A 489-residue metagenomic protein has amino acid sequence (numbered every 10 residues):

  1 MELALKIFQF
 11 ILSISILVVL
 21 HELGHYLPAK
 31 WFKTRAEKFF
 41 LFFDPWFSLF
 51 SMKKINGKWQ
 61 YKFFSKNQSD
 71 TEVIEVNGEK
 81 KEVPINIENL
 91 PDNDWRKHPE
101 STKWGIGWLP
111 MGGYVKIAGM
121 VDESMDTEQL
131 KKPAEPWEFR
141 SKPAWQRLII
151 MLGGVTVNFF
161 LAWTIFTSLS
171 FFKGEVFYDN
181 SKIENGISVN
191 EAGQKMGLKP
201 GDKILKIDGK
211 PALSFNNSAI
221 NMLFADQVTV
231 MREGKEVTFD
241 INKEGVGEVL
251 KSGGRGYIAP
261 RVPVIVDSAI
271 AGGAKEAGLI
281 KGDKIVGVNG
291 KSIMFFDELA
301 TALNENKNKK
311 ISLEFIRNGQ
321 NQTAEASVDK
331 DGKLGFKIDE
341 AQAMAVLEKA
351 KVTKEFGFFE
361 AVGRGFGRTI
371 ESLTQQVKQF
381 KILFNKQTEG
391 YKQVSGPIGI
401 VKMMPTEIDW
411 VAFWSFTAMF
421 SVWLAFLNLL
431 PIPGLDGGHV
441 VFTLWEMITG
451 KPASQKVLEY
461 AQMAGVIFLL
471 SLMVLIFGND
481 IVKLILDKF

Functional and structural regions predicted by a protein language model:
E2, K132-W145, G254-G287, K291-F426 (+2 more regions): Functional transmembrane alpha-helices
L3-L130, L427-T449: Small-residue-rich helix-interface/hinge motifs
Q9-S13, V19-L20, W31-K33, K38 (+3 more regions): Internal alpha-helical transmembrane segments
Y61-Q68, G465-I485, F489: Primarily interfacial, aromatic-capped hydrophobic alpha-helices that serve as membrane anchors
M120-E123, T127, I187-G245, N289: Juxtamembrane extramembrane loops of integral membrane proteins
I150-E184, N217-S268, S312-E314, T323-A350 (+1 more regions): PDZ/PDZ-like peptide-tail recognition elements
T164-F172, A425, L429, M473-D480: Hydrophobic membrane-targeting alpha-helices
L169-L213, G253-G287, K291-F295: PDZ/PDZ-like domain segments forming the peptide/carboxylate-binding groove, activating on the N-terminal beta-strands
